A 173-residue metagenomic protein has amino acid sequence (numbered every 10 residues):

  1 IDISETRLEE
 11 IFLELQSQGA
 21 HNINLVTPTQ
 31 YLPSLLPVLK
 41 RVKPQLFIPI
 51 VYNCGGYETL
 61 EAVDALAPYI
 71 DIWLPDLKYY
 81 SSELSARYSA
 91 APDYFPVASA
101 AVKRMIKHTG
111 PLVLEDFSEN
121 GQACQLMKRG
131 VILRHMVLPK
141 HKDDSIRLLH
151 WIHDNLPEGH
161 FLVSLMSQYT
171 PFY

Functional and structural regions predicted by a protein language model:
I1-D2: Canonical Radical SAM [4Fe-4S] cluster-binding loop centered on the CxxxCxxC motif and its immediate flanking residues
E9-Y173: Conserved AdoMet/S-adenosylmethionine-binding subsite of the radical SAM
